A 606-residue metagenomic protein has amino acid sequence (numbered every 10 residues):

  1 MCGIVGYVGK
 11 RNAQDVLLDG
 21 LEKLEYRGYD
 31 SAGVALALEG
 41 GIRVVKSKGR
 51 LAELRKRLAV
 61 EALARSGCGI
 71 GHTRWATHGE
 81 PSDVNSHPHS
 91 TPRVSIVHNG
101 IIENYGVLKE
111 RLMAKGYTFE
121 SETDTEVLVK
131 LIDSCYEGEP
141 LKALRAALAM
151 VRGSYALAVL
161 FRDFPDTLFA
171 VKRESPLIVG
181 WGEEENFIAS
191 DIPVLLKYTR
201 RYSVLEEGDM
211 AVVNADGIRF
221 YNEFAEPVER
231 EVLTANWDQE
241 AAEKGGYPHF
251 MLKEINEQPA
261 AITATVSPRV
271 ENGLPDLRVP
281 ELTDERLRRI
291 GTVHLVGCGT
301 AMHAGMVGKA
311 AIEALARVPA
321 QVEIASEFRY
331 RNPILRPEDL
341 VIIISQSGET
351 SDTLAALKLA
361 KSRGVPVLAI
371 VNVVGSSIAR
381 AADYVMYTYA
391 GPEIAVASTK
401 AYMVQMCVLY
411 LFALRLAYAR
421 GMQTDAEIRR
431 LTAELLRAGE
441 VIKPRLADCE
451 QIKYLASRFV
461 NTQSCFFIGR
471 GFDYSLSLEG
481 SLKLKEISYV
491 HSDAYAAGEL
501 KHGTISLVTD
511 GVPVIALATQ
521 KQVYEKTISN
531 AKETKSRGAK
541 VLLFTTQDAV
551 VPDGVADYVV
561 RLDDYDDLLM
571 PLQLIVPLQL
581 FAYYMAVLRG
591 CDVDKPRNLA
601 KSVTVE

Functional and structural regions predicted by a protein language model:
M1-H249, E257-T292, Y330, D425 (+4 more regions): Conserved short alpha-helical segments that host acidic/polar catalytic motifs at enzyme active sites
V44, D163-F164, L177, E183-E184 (+3 more regions): A SIS-like phosphosugar-recognition module
